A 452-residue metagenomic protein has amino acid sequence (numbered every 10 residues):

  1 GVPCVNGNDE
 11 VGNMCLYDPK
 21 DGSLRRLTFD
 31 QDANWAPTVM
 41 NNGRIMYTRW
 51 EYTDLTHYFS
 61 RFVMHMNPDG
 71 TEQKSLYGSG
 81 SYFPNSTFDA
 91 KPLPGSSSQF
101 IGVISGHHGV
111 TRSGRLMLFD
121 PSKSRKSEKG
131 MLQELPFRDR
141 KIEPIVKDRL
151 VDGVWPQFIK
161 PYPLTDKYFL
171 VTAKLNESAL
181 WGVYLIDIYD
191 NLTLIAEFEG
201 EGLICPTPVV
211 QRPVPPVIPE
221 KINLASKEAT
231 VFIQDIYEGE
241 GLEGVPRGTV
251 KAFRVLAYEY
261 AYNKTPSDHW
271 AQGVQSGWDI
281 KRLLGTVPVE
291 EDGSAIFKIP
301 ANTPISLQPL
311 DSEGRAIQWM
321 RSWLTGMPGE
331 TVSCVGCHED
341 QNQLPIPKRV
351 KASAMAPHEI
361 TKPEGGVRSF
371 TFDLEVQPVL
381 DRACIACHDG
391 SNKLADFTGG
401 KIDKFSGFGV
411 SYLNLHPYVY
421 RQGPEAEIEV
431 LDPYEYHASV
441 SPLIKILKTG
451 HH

Functional and structural regions predicted by a protein language model:
G1-E10, Y47-R61, G102-P121, K174-N176 (+1 more regions): Short, conserved, GDST-rich strand-edge loop motifs in beta-rich repeat architectures
N8-D21, S60-T71, G114-R125, G182-Y189: Beta-propeller blade signature
R25, Q73, Y77-P84, R125-V151 (+1 more regions): Surface-exposed loop and turn segments in beta-propeller and other repeat-based domains that flank or scaffold
Q31-M46, G80-Q99, H107, D148-P163 (+1 more regions): Conserved beta-propeller blade repeats
W181-I222: Blade-level signature of beta-propeller repeat domains, shared across WD40, Kelch, NHL, RCC1 and BNR/Asp-box propellers
I186-I188, D268-E290, K298-G336, Q341-H452: Solvent-exposed helix-loop boundary motif
Q211-A252, R368-F370: Surface beta-strand/loop "capping" patches
P246-S276: Extended low-complexity, serine/threonine- and proline-enriched intrinsically disordered segments
